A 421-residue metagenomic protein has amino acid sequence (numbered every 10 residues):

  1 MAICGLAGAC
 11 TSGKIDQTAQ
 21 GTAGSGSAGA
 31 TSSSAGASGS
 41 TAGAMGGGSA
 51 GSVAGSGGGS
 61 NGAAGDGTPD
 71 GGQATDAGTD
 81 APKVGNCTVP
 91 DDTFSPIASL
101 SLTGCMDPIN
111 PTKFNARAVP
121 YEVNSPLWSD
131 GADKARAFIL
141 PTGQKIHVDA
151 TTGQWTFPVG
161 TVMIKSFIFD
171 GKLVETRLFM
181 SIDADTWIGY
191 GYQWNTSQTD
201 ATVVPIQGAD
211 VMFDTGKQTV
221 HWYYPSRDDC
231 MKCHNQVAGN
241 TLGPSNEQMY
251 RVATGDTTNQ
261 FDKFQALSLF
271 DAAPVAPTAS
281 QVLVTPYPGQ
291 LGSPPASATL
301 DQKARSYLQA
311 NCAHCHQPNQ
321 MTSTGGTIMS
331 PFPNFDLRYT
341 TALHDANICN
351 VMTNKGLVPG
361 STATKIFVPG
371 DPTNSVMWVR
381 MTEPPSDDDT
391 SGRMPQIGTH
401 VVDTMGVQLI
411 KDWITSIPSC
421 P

Functional and structural regions predicted by a protein language model:
G5-G85: Ser/Thr-rich, Pro/Gly/Ala-heavy low-complexity intrinsically disordered linkers and tails of secreted extracellular
A9, I15, D92, N110 (+2 more regions): Mature cores of small secreted peptide/protein domains
G29, G36, G48, S56-G58 (+6 more regions): Acidic, low-complexity intrinsically disordered regions
K83-T88, Q154, L173-P421: Sequence context surrounding c-type heme c attachment/ligation sites in exported
G85-T151, F157-F213: Conserved small-residue
